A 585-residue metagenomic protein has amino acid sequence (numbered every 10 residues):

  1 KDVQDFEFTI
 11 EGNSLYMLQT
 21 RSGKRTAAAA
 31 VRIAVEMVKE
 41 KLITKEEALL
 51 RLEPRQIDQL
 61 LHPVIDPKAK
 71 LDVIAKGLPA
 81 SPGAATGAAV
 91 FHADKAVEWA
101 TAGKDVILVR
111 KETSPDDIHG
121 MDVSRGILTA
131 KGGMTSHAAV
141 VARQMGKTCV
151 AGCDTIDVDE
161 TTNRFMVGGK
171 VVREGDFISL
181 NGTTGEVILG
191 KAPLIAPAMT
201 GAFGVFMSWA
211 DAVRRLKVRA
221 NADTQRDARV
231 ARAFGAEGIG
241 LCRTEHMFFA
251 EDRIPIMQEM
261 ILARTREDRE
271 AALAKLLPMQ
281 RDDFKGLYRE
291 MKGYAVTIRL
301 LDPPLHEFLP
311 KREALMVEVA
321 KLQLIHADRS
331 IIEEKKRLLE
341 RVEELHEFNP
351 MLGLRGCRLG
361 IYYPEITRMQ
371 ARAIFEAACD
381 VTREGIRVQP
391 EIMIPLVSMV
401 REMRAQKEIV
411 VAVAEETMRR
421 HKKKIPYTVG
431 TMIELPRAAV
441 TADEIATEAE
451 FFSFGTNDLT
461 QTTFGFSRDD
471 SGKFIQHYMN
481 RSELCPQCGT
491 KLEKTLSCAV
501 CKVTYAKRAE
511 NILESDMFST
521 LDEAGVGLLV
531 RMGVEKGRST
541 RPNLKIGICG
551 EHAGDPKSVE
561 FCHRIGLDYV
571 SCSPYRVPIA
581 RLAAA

Functional and structural regions predicted by a protein language model:
D2-G23: Conserved metal-phosphate-binding beta-hairpin within the catalytic cores of diverse ATP-dependent phosphoryl-transfer
V3-F8, K45-R51, P63-P67, Y288 (+3 more regions): Short coil/turn segments at secondary-structure boundaries
G12, Y16, V64, G83-K95 (+4 more regions): Acidic, glycine-rich flexible loop/linker segments
A29-M37: Catalytic, metal-anchored helix/loop core of enzyme active sites in primary metabolism
K45-T86, M399-T428: Amphipathic alpha-helical
M199-G201, W209-P486, K491, T504-A585: Conserved alpha/beta-domain cores
G489, E493-A499: Short Cys/His-rich "knuckle" micro-motifs
